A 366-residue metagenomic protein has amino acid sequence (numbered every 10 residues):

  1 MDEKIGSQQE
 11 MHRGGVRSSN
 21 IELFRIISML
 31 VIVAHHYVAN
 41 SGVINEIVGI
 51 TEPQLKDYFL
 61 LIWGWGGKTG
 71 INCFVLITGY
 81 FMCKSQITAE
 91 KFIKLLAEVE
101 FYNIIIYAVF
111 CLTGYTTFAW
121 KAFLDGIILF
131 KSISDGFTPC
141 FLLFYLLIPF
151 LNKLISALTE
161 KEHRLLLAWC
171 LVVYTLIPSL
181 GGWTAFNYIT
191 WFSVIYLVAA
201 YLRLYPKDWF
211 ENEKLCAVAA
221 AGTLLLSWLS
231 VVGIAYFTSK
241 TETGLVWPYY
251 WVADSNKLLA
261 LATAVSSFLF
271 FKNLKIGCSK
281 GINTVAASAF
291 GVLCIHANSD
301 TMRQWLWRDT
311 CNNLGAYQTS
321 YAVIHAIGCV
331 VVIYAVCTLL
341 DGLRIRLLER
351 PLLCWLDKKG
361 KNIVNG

Functional and structural regions predicted by a protein language model:
M1-N20: Short, Lys/Arg-rich, polar N-terminal cytosolic tail immediately upstream of the first transmembrane signal-anchor
S28, L55-Y58, G64-V75, M82-D135 (+6 more regions): Transmembrane alpha-helical segments and their boundary/interface "anchor" motifs in multi-pass integral membrane
L30-Y37, Y102-V109, A168-G181, A221-Y236 (+1 more regions): Aromatic-anchored segments of alpha-helical transmembrane domains
Y58-I71, D125-C140, P178-I195, W228-A264 (+1 more regions): Interfacial loop-to-helix transition and helix-capping segments at the boundaries of transmembrane helices
K68-S85, F137-K153, S179-F210, S255-I276 (+1 more regions): Specific transmembrane alpha-helix
I87-K91, L146-W169, Y201-G222: Solvent-exposed interhelical
A108, Y236, E242-L348: Alpha-helical transmembrane segments of multi-pass integral membrane proteins
A286, P351-G366: Short, highly charged, low-complexity non-transmembrane loops/tails of multi-pass membrane proteins
